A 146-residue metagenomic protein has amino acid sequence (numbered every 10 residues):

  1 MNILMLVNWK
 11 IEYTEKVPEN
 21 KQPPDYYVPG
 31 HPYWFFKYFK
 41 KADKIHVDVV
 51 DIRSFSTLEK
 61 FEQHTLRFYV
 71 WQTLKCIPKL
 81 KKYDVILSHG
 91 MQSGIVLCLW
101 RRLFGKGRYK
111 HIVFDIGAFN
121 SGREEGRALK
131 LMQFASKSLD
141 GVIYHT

Functional and structural regions predicted by a protein language model:
M1-R53, K81-D84: N-terminal subdomain of nucleotide-sugar transferases
I3-V7, V85-S88, R102-N120, G141-Y144: Active-site proximal beta-strand in glycosyltransferases
D25-F35, L66-L74, A128-S136: Well-ordered, non-membrane alpha-helical segments in soluble/globular domains
V49-W71, S88: A short, charged, and often flexible helix/loop element on the N-terminal side of the glycosyltransferase catalytic
E62-L66, A118-E124: Short, flexible loop segments at the rims of nucleotide/cofactor-binding pockets, characterized by
T73-G94, I112-V113: Short N-terminal targeting/anchoring amphipathic segment
L74-K82, K106, R123-V142: Membrane-proximal helix-turn-helix segments that form the acceptor-binding/catalytic region of lipid-linked
I95-L103: Histidine-anchored nucleotide/phosphate-binding helix
